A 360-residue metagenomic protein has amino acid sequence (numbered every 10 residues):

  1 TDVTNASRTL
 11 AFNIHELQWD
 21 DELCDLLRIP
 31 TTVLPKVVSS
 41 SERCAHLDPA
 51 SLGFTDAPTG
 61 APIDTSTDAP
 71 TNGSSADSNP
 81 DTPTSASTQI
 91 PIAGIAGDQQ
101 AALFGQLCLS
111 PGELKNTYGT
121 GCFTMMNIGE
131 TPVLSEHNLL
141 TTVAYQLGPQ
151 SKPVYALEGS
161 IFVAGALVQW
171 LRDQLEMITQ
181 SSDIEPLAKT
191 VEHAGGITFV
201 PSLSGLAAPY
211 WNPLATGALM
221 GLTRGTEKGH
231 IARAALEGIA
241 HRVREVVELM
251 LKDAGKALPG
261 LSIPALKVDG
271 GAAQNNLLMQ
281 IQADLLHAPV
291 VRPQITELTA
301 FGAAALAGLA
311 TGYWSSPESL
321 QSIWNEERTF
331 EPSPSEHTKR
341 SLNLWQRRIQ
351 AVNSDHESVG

Functional and structural regions predicted by a protein language model:
T1-P58, N79, A86-G97, A156 (+6 more regions): Gly/Ser/Thr-rich active-site cleft segment
T1-T4, Q89-P132, Q169-D173, M177: Phosphate-binding/catalytic loop of phosphoryl-transfer enzymes
A6, I29-L34, T88-I90, L109-L114 (+5 more regions): Short coil/turn connectors at secondary-structure junctions
E22, H46, A102-L103, L249 (+1 more regions): Phosphate- and divalent-cation-binding pockets in alpha/beta enzyme and binding domains that engage nucleotide-derived
V38, D56, N72, D77 (+2 more regions): Glycine/Thr-rich phosphate-binding loops that ligate phosphate moieties of nucleotide and other phosphorylated ligands
E42, A96-G97, T117-G121, P264-L266 (+1 more regions): A short acidic Gly-Thr/Ser loop motif
T55-T67: Long, compositionally biased low-complexity repeat segments characteristic of intrinsically disordered regions
P62, A69-P70, S85-A86: Short, low-complexity intrinsically disordered segments enriched in A/P/G/S/L with frequent Arg, especially at protein
